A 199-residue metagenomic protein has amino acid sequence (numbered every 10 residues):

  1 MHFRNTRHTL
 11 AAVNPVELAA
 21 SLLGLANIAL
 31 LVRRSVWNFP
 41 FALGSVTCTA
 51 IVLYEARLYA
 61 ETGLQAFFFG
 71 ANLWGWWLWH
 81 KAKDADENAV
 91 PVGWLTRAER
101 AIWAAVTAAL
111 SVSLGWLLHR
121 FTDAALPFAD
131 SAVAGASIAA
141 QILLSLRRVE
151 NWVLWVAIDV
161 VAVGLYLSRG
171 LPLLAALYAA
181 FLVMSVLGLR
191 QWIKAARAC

Functional and structural regions predicted by a protein language model:
L10-R34, S45, A82-D84, G93-C199: Polytopic alpha-helical membrane-helix bundles and their juxtamembrane interface segments in multi-pass membrane
A29-W37, V52-L58: Short, hydrophobic transmembrane alpha-helix segments
A42, L64-Q65, L177-Y178: Residue-level recognition of transmembrane alpha-helices in multi-pass small-molecule transporters/permeases
A42-A60, W76: A generic, lipid-embedded transmembrane alpha helix
A56-A71: Alpha-helical transmembrane segments
F67-D84, I193: Membrane-water interface of transmembrane alpha-helices
